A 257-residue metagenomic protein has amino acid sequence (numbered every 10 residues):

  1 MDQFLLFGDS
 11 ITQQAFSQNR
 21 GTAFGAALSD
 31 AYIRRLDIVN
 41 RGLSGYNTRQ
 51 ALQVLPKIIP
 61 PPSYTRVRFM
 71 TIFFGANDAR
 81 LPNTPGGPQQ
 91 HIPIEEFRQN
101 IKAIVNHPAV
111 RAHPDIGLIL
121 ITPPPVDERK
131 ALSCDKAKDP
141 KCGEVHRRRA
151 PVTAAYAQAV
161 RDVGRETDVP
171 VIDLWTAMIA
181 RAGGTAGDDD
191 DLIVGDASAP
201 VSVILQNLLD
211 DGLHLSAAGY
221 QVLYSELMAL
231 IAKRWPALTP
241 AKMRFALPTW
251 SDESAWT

Functional and structural regions predicted by a protein language model:
M1-S44, T48-R49, V54-R66, M70: Serine-esterase "nucleophile elbow" of acetyl-processing enzymes
A27, A31, L52-T257: Alpha-helical cap/lid subdomain in secreted, periplasmic, or secretory-pathway luminal O-acyl-processing enzymes
